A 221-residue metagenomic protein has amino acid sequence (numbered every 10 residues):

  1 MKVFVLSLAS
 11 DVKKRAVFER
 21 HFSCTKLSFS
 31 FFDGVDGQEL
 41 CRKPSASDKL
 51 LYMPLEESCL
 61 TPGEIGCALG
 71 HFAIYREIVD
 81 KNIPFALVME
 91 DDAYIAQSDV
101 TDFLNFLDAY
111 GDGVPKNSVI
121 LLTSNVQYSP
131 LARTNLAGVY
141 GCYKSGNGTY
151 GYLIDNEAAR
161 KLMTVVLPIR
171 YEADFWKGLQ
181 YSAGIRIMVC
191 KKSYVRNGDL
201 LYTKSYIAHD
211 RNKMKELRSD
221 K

Functional and structural regions predicted by a protein language model:
M1-M89, A93-K221: An acidic/histidine-cluster motif and surrounding catalytic segment that typifies divalent-metal-assisted enzyme active
